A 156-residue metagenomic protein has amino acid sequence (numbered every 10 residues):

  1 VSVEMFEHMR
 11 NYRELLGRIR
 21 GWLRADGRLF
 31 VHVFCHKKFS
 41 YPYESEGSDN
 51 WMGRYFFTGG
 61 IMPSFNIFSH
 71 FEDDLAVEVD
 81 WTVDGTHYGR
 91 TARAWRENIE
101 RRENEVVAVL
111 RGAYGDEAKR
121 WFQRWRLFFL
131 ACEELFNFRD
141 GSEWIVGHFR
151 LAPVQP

Functional and structural regions predicted by a protein language model:
V1-N11: A short SAM/SAH-binding and catalytic strip from SAM-dependent methyltransferases
M9-R10, G27, E103: Activation segment
R10, R24, E72: Short conserved AdoMet
N11-Y12, T91: Residues at alpha-helix caps and immediate loop-helix transition turns in enzyme cores, especially N- and C-cap
R13-R28: A short glycine-rich, Lys/Arg-flanked "PGG" loop and its adjoining helix->strand segment in the class I
H32: Alpha/beta-hydrolase-fold catalytic nucleophile elbow
C35-V146, A152-P156: Substrate-binding/catalytic lobe of Class I Rossmann-like enzymes that use SAM or dcSAM, i.e., the mid-to-C-terminal
